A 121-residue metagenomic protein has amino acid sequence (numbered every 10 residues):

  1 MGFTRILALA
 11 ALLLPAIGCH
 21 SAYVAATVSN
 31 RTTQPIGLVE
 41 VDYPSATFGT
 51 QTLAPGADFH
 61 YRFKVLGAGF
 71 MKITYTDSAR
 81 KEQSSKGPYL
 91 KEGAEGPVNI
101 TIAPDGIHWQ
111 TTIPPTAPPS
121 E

Functional and structural regions predicted by a protein language model:
M1-L7: Bacterial N-terminal signal peptides that target proteins for export
L7-A16: Bacterial N-terminal signal peptides
G18-A22: Bacterial signal peptide processing site
V24-T33: Asparagine-centered strand-capping/turn motif at beta-strand->loop junctions
P35-L38: Short acidic/proline- and small/hydrophobic-mixed sequence motifs that coincide with surface turns and coil-to-beta
A57-Y61: Short strand-edge motifs at loop-to-beta-strand transitions and within beta-strands of extracellular beta-rich domains
A68-A79: A short, solvent-exposed beta-strand micro-motif common in secreted/extracellular proteins
G87-E121: Extracellular beta-sheet/turn segments enriched in Thr/Pro/Gly and aliphatic residues
